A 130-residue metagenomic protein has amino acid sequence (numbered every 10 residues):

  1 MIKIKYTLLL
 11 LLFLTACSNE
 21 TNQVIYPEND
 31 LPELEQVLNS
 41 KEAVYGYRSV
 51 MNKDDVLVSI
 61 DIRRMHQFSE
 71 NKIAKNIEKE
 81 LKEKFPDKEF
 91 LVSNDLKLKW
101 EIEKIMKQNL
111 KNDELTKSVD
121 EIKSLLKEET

Functional and structural regions predicted by a protein language model:
I2-L10: Sec-dependent signal peptide recognition, specifically the positively charged N-region followed immediately by
F13-A16: C-terminal motif of bacterial Sec signal peptides marking the signal peptidase cleavage site
S18-Y26: Bacterial lipoprotein signal-peptidase II cleavage site
I25-N29, N39-S40, Y45, S49 (+3 more regions): Intrinsically disordered, low-complexity, hydrophilic segments
L31, E35, N71-E78, T116-V119 (+1 more regions): Extracytoplasmic/secreted envelope proteins and their assembly/folding machinery, especially bacterial periplasmic
Q36-N76: Post-signal-peptide N-terminal segment of Sec-exported extracytoplasmic proteins
N39, L81-K82: N-terminal cationic-hydrophobic initiation segments that often serve targeting/anchoring roles
K82-T130: C-terminal low-complexity, charged extensions that often adopt amphipathic alpha-helices
